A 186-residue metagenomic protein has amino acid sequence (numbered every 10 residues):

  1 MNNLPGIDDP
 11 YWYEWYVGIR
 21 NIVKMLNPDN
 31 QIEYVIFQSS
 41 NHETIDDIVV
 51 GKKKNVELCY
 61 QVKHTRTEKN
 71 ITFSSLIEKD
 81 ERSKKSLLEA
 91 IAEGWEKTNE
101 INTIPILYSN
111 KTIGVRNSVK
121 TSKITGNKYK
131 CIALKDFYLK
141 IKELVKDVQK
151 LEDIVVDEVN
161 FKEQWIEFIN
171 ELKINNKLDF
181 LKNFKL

Functional and structural regions predicted by a protein language model:
M1-Y11, K63-L186: Acidic metal-coordinating catalytic centers involved in nucleic-acid phosphodiester chemistry
I7-P10, E14-T72, L76-E78: Catalytic centers of nucleases
